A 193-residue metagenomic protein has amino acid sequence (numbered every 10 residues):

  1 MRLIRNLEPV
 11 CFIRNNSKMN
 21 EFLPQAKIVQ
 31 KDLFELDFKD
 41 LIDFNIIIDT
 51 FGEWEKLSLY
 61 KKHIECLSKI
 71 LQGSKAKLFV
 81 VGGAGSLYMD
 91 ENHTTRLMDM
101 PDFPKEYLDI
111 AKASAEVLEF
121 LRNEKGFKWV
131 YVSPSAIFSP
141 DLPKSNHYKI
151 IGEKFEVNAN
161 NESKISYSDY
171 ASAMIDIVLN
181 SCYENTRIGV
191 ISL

Functional and structural regions predicted by a protein language model:
M1-L7, C11-N15, M19, K77 (+1 more regions): Oxidoreductase cofactor-interface core, primarily capturing Rossmann-like NAD(P)-dependent enzymes
S17-S74: NAD(P)H-binding glycine-rich loop region in Rossmannoid oxidoreductase-like domains and their noncatalytic homologs
E53-K56, A84-Y88: Short, catalytically relevant binding-site loops at active-site mouths
K69-G85: ADP-ribose/adenylate-binding Rossmann-like module
